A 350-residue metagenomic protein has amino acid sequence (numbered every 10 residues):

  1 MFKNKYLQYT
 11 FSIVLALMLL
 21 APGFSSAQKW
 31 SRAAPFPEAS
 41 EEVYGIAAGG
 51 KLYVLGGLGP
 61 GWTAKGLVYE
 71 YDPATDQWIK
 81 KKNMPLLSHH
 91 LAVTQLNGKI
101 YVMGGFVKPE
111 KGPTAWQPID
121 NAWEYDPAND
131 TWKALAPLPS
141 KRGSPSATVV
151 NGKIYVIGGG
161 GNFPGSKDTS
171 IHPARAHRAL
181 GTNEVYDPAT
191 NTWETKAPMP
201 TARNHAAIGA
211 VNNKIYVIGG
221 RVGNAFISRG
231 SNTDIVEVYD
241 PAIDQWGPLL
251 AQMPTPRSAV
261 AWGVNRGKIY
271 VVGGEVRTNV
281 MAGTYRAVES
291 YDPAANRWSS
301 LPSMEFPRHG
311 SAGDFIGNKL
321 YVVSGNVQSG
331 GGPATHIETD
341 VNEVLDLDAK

Functional and structural regions predicted by a protein language model:
M1-L7: N-terminal secretory signal peptides that target proteins for export/translocation
T10-P22: Bacterial N-terminal signal peptides
L15, S26-K350: Kelch-like beta-propeller repeat domains
